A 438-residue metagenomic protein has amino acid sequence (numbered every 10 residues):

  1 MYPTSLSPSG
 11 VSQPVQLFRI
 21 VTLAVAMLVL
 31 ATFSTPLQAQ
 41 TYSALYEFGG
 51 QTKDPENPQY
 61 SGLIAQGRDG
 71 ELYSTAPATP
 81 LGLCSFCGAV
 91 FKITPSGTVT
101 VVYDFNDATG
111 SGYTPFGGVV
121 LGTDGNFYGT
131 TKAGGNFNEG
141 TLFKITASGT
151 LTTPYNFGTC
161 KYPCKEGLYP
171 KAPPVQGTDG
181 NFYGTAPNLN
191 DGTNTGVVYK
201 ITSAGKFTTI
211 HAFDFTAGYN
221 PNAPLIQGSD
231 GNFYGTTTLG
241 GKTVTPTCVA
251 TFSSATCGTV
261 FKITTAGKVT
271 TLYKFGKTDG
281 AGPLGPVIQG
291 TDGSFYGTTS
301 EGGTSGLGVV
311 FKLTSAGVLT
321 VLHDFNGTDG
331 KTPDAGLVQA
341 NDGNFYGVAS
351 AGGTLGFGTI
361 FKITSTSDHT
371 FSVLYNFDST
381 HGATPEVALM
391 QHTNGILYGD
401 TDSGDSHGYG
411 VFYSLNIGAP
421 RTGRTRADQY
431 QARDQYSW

Functional and structural regions predicted by a protein language model:
Y2-W438: Extracellular beta-propeller repeat domains
